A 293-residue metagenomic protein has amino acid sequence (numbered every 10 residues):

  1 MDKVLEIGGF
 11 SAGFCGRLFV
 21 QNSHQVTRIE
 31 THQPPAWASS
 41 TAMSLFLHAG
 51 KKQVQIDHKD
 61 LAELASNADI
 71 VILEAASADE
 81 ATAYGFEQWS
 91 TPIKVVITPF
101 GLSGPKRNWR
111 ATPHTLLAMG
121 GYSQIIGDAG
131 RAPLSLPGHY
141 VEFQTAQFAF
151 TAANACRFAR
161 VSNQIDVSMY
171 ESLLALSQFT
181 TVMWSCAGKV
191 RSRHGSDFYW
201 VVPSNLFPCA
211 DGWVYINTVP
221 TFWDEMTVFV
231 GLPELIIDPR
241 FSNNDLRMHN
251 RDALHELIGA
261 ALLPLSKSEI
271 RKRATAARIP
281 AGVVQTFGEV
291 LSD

Functional and structural regions predicted by a protein language model:
M1-A159: N-terminal helix-loop segment corresponding to the beta1-alpha1 unit of nucleotide/adenylate-binding folds
M1-L5, P208, Q285-D293: Terminal low-complexity tails and localization/encapsulation signals of metabolic enzymes
Q25-V26, T275-E289: Short, well-structured beta-strand/strand-turn elements
A36-L45, W200-V201, F287-D293: Active-site-adjacent capping/gating segments
P99-G101, M169-A175, D211, V219-F222 (+1 more regions): Glycine-rich beta-alpha junction loops
N154-H194: Substrate-binding/catalytic subdomain of NAD(P)-dependent oxidoreductase enzymes
F198, P203-A277, A281: Aromatic-enriched alpha-helical interface/lid elements that frame and gate functional surfaces
